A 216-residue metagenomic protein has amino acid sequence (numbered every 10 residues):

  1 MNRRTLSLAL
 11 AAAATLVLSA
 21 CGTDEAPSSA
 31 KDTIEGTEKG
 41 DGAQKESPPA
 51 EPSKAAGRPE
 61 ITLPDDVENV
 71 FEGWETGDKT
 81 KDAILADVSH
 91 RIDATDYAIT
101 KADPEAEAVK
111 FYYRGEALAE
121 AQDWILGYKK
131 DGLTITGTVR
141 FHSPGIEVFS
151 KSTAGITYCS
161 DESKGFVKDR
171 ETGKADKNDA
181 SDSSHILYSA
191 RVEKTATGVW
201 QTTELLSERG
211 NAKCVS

Functional and structural regions predicted by a protein language model:
M1-A9: Bacterial N-terminal signal peptides that target proteins for export
A9-A12, G22-A50: Short, low-complexity, disordered segments immediately C-terminal to signal peptides in bacterial exported proteins
A11-A14, H185: Short, solvent-exposed coil/turn segments
V17-A20: C-terminal motif of bacterial Sec signal peptides marking the signal peptidase cleavage site
P59-T134: Core segments of small alpha/beta cavity-forming domains
P104-S216: Structured, amphipathic secondary-structure segments that form assembly/contact surfaces in multi-subunit
